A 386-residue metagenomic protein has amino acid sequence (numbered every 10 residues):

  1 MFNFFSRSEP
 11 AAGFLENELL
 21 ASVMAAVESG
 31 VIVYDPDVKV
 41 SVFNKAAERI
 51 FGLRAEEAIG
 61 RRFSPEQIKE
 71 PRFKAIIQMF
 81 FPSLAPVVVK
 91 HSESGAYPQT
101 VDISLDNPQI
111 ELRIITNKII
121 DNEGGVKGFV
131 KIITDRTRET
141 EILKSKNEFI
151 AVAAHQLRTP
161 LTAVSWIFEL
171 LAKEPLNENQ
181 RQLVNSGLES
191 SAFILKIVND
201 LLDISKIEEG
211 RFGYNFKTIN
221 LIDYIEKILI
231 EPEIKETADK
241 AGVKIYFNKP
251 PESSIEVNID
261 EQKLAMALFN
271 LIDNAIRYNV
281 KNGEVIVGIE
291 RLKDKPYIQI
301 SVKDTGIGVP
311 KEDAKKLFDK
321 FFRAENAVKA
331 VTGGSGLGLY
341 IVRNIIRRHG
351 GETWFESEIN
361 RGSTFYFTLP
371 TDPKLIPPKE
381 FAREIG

Functional and structural regions predicted by a protein language model:
F4-S22, I142: Short, charged amphipathic alpha-helical "coupling" segments at sensory-output junctions in signaling proteins
A21, A25, R136-K173: Primarily the dimerization/phosphotransfer
R113, N215-I230: A conserved beta-strand-to-alpha-helix junction within the catalytic ATP-binding
E189-I197: Short alpha-helical segment of the dimerization/phosphotransfer core of two-component systems
S205-F216: Helix-loop junction within the histidine kinase core
K315-D319: ATPase catalytic-site recognition across NTP-hydrolyzing enzymes
G350-E356: Glycine-rich ATP-binding loops of the HATPase_c
